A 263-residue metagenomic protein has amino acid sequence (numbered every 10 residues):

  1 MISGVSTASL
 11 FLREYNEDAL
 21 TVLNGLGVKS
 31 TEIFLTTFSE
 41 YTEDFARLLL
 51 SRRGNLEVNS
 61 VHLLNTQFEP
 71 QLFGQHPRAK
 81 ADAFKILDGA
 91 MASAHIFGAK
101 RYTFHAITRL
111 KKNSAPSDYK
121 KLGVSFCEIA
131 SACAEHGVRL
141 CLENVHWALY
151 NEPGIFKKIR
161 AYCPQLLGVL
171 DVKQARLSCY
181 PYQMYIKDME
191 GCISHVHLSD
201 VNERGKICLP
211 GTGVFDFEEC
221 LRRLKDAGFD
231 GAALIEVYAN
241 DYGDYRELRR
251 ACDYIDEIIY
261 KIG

Functional and structural regions predicted by a protein language model:
M1-M91, H95, A134, L167 (+1 more regions): N-terminal pre-domain/capping segments
S3-T7, T31-I33, V58-L63, Y102-F104 (+4 more regions): Hydrophobic faces of well-ordered beta-strands that scaffold small-molecule active sites in alpha/beta enzyme cores
A8-N16, F34-F45, Q71, L110-N113 (+4 more regions): Acidic-and-aromatic substrate-binding clefts and catalytic sites of carbohydrate-active enzymes
E14-L20, E43-L50, A115-K120, H146-P164 (+2 more regions): Distinct, well-ordered alpha-helical segments
E17, L72-L167, L177, I262: Active-site acidic/histidine proton-transfer and metal-coordination neighborhood in alpha/beta enzyme cores
V28, A94, A99, I193 (+1 more regions): A structural motif
S30-T31, V61, E128-V214: Acidic/histidine-rich catalytic cores of soluble enzymes
V201-C208, A232-Y242: Active-site clefts of carbohydrate-active enzymes
